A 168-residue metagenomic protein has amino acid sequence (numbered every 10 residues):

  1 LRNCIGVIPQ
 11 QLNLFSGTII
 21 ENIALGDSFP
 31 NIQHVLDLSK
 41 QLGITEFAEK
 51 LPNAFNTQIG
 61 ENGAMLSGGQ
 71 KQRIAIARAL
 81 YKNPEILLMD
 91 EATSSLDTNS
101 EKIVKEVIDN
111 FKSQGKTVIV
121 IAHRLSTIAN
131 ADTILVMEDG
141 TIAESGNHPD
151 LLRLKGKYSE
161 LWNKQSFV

Functional and structural regions predicted by a protein language model:
R2-Q11, I19-N22, L36-L42, A54-K155: ABC-family ATPase nucleotide-binding domain "signature/switch" substructure
F15-S16, I32: DNA transaction DNA-binding modules
G26, S39-L51, Q165: ABC ATPase nucleotide-binding domain "signature
N31, Q41, E46-F47, I119 (+1 more regions): A local structural micro-motif
R153-V168: C-terminal boundary and immediately downstream tail of ABC-type ATPase nucleotide-binding domains
